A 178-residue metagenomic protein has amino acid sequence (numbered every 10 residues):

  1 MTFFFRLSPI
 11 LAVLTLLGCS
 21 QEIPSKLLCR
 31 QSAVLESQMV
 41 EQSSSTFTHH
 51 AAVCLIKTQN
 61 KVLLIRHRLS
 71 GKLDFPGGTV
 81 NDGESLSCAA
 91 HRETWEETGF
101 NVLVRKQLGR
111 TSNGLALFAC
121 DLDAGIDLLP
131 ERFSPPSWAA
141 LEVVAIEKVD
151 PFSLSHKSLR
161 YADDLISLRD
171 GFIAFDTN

Functional and structural regions predicted by a protein language model:
M1-L17: Sec-dependent bacterial lipoprotein signal peptides
S20-V53: Acidic, metal-coordinating catalytic segment for phosphate/diphosphate chemistry, firing primarily on the Nudix
T46-F47, C54, K72, I146: A residue-level structural signature of the nucleotidyltransferase/glycosyltransferase Rossmann-like core
H49, S70, N113-L115: Extracytoplasmic
V53-L55, K61-L63, L117: Residues embedded in well-ordered beta-strands
L55-K57, R66, L108-R110: Well-ordered beta-strand positions
T58-R92, E96: Conserved Nudix-box catalytic region and its N-terminal flanking loop in Nudix hydrolases and closely related
V80-R105, R110-L165, T177-N178: Unchanged
